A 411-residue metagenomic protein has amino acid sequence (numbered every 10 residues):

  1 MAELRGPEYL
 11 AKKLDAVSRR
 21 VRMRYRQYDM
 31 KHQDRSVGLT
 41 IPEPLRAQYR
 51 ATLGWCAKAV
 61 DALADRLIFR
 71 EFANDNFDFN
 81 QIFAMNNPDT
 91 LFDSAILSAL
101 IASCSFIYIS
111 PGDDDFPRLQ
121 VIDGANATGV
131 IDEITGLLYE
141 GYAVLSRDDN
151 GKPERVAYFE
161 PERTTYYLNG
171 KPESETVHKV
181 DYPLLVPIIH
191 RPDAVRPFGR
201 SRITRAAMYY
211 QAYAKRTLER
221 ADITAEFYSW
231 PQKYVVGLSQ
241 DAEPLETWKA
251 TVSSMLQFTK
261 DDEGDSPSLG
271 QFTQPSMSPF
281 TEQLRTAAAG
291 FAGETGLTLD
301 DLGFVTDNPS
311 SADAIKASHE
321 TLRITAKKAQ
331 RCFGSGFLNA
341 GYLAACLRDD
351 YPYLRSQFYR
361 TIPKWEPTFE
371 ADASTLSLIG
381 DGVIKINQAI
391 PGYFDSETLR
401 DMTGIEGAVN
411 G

Functional and structural regions predicted by a protein language model:
M1-L119: Extended, helix-rich architectural segments
M23, L45, T52, C56 (+3 more regions): Secondary-structure capping and boundary motifs in well-ordered enzyme cores
F106-R200: Extended, regular secondary-structure scaffolds
T176-A314, F358-R360, W365-T375: Extended, charged amphipathic alpha-helical segments
Y209, P279-T286, G290, I324 (+4 more regions): Generic recognition of stable, solvent-exposed alpha-helical segments in well-folded globular domains
G270, Q274-T281, R323-Q330, K385 (+1 more regions): Short, charged/polar micro-motifs that form catalytic or ligand-binding hotspots
G290, E294-Y359: C-terminal structural cap/anchor segments
S374-G411: Charged substrate- and nucleic-acid-binding regions of tRNA-handling and nucleotidyl-transfer enzymes, centered on
